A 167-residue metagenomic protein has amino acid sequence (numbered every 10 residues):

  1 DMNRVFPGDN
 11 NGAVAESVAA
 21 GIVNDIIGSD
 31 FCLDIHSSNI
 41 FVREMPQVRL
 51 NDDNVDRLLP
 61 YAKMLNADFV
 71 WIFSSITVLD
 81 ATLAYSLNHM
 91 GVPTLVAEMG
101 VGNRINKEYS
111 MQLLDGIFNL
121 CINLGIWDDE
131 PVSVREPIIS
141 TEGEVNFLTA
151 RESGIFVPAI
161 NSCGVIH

Functional and structural regions predicted by a protein language model:
D1-H167: Structured catalytic-domain cores with a bias toward divalent-metal coordination
